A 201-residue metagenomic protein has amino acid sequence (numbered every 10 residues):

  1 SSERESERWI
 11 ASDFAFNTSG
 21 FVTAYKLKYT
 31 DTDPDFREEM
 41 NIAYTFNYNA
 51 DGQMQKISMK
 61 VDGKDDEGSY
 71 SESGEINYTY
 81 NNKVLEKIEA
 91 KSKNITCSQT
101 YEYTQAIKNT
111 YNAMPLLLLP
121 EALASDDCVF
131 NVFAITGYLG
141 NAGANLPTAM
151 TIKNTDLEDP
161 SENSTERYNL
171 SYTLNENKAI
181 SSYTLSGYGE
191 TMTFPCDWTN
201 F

Functional and structural regions predicted by a protein language model:
S1-F201: Buried hydrophobic residues that stabilize the cores of well-folded domains
